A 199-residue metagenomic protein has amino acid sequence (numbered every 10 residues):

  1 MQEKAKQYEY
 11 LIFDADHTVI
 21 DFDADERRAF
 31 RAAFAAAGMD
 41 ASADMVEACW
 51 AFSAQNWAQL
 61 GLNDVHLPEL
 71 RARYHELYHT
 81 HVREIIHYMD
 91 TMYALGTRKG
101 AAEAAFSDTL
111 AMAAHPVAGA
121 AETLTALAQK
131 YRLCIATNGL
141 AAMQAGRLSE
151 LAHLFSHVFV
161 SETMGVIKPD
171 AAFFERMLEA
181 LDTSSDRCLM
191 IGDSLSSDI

Functional and structural regions predicted by a protein language model:
A5-A118: N-terminal helical cap/lid subdomain that shapes the substrate entry/recognition surface in HAD-like hydrolases
Y8, L154-F155, S185: Core-facing hydrophobic residues within beta-strands of well-ordered domains
D14-A15, A136, I191: Short hydrophobic segments within beta-strands
D16, S156-H157: Receiver (REC) domain switch/active-site residues of two-component response regulators
V19-D21, M143, S197-D198: Catalytic P-loop NTPase motifs of RecA-like helicase/translocase cores
R98-H115, A120-E150, V158-S161: Substrate-recognition element of Asp-dependent hydrolases with the DxDx(T/V) motif
I167-I199: Conserved Lys-Pro-Asp/Glu-containing loop-to-beta segment of HAD-superfamily phosphomonoesterases, centered on
